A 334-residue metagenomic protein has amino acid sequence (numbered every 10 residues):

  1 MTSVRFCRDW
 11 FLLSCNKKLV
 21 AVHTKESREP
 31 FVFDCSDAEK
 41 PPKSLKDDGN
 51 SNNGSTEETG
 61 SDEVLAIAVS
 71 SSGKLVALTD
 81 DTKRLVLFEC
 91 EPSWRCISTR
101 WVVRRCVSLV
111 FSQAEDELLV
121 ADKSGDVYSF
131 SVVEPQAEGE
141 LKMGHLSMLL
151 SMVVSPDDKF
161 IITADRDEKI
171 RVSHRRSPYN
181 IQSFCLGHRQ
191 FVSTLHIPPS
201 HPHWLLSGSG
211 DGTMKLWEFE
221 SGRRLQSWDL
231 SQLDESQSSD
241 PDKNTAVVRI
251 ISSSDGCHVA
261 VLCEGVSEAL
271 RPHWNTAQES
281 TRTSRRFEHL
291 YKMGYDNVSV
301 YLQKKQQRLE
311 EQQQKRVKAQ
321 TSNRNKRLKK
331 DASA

Functional and structural regions predicted by a protein language model:
M1-S3, E58-A68, R104-F111, S147-V153 (+2 more regions): Canonical WD40 repeat/beta-propeller blade segments in eukaryotic WD-repeat proteins
T2-V4, L225-A334: Terminal intrinsically disordered, low-complexity extensions flanking WD-repeat/beta-propeller proteins
R8-D9, S72-K74, A114-D116, D157-K159 (+2 more regions): Short coil/turn segments that connect the beta-strands within blades of beta-propeller domains
L13-D48: Beta-propeller domains
C15, T79-T82, A121-S124, T163-D167 (+2 more regions): Conserved strand-to-loop turn within each blade of WD40 beta-propeller repeats
V22-H23, V86-E89, Y128-S131, I170-H174 (+1 more regions): WD40-repeat beta-propellers
K25-E26, C90-S93, V132-P135, R175-P178 (+1 more regions): Short loop/turn segments that connect beta-strands within beta-propeller blades
F31-D34, G54-E58, I97-W101, G139-G144 (+3 more regions): Short C-terminal beta-strands that terminate individual repeats in beta-propeller domains, predominantly WD40 blades
